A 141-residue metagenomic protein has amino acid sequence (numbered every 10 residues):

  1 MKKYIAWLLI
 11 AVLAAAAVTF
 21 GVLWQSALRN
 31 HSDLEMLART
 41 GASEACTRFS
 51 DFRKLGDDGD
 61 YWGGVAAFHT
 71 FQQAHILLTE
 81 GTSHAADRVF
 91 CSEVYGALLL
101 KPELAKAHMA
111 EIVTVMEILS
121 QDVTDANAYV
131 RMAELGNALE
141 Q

Functional and structural regions predicted by a protein language model:
M1-A16: N-terminal Sec-pathway targeting helices
Y4, M36, T124-A126: N-terminal cationic amphipathic segment used for targeting or macromolecule association
A16-L37: Transmembrane signal-anchor/signal-peptide helices with a preference for the extracytoplasmic
L34-L100, M116-S120, V130-E134: Alpha-helical segments in soluble extracytoplasmic regions
E103-Q141: C-terminal amphipathic alpha-helix
